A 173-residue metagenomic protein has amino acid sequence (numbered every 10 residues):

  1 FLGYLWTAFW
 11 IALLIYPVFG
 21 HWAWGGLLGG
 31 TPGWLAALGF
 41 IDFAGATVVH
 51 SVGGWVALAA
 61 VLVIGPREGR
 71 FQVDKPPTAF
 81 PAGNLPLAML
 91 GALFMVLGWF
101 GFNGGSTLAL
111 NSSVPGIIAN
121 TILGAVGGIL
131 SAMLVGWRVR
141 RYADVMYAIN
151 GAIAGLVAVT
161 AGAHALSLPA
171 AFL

Functional and structural regions predicted by a protein language model:
F1-L173: Hydrophobic alpha-helical transmembrane bundles of multi-pass membrane proteins
